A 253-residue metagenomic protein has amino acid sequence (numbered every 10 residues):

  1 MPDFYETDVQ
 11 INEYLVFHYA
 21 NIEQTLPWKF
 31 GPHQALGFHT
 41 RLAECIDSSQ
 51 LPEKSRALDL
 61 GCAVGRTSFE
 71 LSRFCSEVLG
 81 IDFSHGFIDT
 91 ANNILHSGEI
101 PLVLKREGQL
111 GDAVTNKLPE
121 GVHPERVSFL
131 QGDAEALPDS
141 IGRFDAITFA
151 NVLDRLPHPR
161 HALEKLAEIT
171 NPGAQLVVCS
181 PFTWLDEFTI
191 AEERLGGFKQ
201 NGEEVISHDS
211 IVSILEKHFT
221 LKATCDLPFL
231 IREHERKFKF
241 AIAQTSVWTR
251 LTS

Functional and structural regions predicted by a protein language model:
P32-K54: Conserved alpha-helix/loop element of class I SAM-dependent methyltransferases that forms part of the SAM/SAH-binding
K54-A63, L79: Conserved class I S-adenosyl-L-methionine
S84: Conserved SAM/SAH-binding beta-strand->alpha-helix loop
N93-E135: S-adenosyl-L-methionine
E107, T183, F188-T224: Conserved Class I S-adenosyl-L-methionine
G132-I147: A short acidic, Gly/Pro-enriched loop at the edge of an enzyme's catalytic core that lines a small-molecule cofactor
R160-P172: A short glycine-rich, Lys/Arg-flanked "PGG" loop and its adjoining helix->strand segment in the class I
A174-P181: Conserved beta-strand signature within the Rossmann-like core of class I S-adenosyl-L-methionine
